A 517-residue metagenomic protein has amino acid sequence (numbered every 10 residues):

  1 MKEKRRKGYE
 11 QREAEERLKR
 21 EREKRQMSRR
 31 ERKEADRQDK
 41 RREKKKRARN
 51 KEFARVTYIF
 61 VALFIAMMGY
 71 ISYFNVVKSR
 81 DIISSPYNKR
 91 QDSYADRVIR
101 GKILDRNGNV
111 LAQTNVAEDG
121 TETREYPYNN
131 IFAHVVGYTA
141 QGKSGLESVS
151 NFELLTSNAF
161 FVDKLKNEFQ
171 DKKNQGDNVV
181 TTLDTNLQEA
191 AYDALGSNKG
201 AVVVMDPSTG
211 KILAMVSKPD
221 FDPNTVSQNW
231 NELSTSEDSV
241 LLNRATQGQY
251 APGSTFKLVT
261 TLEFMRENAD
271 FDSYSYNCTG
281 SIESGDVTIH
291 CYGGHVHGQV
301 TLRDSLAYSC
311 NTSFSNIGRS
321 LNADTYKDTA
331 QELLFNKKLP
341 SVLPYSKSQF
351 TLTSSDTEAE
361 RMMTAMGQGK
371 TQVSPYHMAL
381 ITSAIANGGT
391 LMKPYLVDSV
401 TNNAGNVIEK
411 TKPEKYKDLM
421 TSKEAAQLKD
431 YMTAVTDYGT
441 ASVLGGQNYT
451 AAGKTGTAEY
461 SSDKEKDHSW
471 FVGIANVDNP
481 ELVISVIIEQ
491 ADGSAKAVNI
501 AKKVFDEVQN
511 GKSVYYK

Functional and structural regions predicted by a protein language model:
M1-W230, V240, Q249, Y274 (+4 more regions): Periplasmic/cell-envelope proteins involved in peptidoglycan metabolism and beta-lactam response
K4-Y9, E15, R22-R25, R29-R30 (+4 more regions): Beta-lactam-recognizing serine transpeptidase/beta-lactamase-like catalytic domain environment
